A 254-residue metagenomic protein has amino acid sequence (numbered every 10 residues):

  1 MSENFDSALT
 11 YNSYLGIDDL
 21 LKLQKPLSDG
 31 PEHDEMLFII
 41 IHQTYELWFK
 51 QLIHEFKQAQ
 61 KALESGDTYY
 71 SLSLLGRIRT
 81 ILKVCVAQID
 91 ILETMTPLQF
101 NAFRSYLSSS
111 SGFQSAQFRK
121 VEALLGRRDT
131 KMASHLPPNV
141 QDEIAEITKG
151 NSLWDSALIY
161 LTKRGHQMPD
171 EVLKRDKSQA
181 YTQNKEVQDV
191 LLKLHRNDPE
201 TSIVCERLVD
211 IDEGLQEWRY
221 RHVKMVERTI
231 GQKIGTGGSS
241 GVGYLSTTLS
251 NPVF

Functional and structural regions predicted by a protein language model:
M1-F254: Surface-exposed peri-terminal alpha-helical interaction modules
